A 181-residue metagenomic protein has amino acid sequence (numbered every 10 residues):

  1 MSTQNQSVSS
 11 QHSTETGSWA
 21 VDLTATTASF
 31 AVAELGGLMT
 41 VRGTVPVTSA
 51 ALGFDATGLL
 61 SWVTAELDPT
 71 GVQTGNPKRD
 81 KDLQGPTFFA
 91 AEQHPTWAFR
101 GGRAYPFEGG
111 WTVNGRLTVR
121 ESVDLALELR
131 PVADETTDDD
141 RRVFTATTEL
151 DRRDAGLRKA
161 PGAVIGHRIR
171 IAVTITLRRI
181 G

Functional and structural regions predicted by a protein language model:
M1-G181: Low-complexity, acidic/polar, glycine-enriched regions of mature
